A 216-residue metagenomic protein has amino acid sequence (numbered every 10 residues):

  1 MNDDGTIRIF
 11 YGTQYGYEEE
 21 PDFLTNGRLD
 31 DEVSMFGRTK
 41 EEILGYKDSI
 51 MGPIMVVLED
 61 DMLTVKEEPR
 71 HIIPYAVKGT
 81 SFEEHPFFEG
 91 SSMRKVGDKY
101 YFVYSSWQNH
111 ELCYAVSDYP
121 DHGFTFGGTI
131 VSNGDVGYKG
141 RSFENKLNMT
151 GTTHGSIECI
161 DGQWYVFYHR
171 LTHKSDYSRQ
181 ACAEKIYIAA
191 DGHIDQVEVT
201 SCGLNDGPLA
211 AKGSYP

Functional and structural regions predicted by a protein language model:
M1-P216: Carbohydrate-active catalytic/glycan-binding domains of CAZyme proteins, especially the secreted or lumenal ectodomains
